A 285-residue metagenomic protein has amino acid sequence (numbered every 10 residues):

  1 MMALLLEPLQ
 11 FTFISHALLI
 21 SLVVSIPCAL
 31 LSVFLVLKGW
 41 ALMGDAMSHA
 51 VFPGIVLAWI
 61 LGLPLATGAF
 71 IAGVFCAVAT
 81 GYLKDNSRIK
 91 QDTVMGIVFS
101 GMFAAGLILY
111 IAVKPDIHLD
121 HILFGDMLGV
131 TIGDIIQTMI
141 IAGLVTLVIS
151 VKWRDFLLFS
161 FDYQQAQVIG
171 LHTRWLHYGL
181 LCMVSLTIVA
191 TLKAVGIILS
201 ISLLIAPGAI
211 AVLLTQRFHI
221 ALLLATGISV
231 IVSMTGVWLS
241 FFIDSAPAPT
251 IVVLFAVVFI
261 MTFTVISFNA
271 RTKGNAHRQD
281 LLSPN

Functional and structural regions predicted by a protein language model:
M1-I26, G274: Membrane-interfacial amphipathic/re-entrant helices at transmembrane-helix boundaries
L4-H16, S87, Q91-R154: Transmembrane helix-bundle core of multi-pass membrane transporters and related energy-transducing complexes
A17-I20, L65-A72, D92, G96 (+3 more regions): Loop-to-transmembrane alpha-helix initiation sites
V33-P115, A211-L223, S240-F242, S267-F268: Short loop segments and helix-boundary regions at transmembrane helix junctions of multi-pass inner-membrane proteins
A50-I60, I97-L109, G129-V130, T173-M183 (+2 more regions): Small-residue-rich segments of transmembrane alpha-helices in multi-pass membrane proteins, especially helix faces
I135-P207: Helix-loop-helix "hairpin" substructures at the membrane interface of multi-pass membrane proteins
I198-P249: Transmembrane alpha-helical segments in multi-pass inner-membrane proteins
S245-N285: Cytosolic-side transmembrane-helix boundaries in multi-pass membrane proteins
